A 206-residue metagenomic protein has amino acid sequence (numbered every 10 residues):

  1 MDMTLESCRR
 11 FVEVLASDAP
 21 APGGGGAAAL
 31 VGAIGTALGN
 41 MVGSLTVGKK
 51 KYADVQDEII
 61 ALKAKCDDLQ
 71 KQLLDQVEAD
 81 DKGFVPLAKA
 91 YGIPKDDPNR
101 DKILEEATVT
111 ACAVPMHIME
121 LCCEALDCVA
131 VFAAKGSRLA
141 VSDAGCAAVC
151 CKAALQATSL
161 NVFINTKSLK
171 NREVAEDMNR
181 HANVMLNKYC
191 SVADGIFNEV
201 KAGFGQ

Functional and structural regions predicted by a protein language model:
M3-A21: Short, hydrophobic/aliphatic alpha-helical segments
S17-N40, A140-T158: Conserved phosphate/anionic-ligand binding catalytic regions in large, soluble enzymes, centered on
L30-I34, L62, L69-Q76, A107 (+6 more regions): Amphipathic alpha-helix face/heptad-repeat signature
M41-A53: Transmembrane signal-anchor/signal-peptide helices with a preference for the extracytoplasmic
K50-K89, M185: A structural-propensity feature for long, helix-poor, extended segments
A79-Y91, A193-Q206: Long, charge-rich low-complexity segments
D80-V149, A153, N165: Amphipathic alpha-helical interface segments
I118, A125-C128, A140-E199, Q206: Preference for long, well-ordered alpha-helical segments
